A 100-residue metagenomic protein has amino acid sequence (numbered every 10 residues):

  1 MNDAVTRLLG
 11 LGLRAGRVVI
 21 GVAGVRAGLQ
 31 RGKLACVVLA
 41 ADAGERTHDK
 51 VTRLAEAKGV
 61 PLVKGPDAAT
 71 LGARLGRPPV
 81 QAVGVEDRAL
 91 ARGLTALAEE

Functional and structural regions predicted by a protein language model:
M1-L39: N-terminal first-folded block
R7, A23, A27, D49-R53 (+3 more regions): Solvent-exposed alpha-helical segments within well-ordered globular domains of core cellular machineries
G16, K33-C36, K58, R77-Q81: A generic structural signal for short beta-strands and their flanking turns/coil linkers
Q30-R53, G59-P61: N-terminal positively charged helical leader segments and presequences
V51-P79: Mid-chain, well-packed structural core segment of small domains
A68-E100: C-terminal structural segments of small proteins and small subunits
